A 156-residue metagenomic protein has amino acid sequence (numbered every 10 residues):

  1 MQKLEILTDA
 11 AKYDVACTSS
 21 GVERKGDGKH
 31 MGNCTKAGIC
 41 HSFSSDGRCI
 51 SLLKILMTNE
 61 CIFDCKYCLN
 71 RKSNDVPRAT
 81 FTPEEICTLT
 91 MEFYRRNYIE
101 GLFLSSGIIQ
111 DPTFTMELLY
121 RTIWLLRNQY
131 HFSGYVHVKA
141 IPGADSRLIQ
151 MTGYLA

Functional and structural regions predicted by a protein language model:
M1-E60: Flexible, acidic/Gly-rich N-terminal and inter-domain linker regions that tether and position cofactor-handling modules
M1-K25, A79-L89, R96-Q110: N-terminal-biased segments
E5, D9, K66, T88-M91 (+2 more regions): A broad, structural surface signal
V22, D27-G28, D75, T122-W124: Alpha-helix boundary/interfacial micro-motifs
F43-S45, Y130, T152: Solvent-exposed alpha-helices and their adjacent loops that cap or buttress functional pockets in soluble metabolic
L52, C65, L104: Conserved, mostly hydrophobic/aromatic
N59-R71: Local cysteine-cluster metal-coordination motifs and their immediate loop/turn environment, predominantly Fe-S cluster
R71-I86, Y94-L119, L125-L148, L155-A156: Core AdoMet radical
